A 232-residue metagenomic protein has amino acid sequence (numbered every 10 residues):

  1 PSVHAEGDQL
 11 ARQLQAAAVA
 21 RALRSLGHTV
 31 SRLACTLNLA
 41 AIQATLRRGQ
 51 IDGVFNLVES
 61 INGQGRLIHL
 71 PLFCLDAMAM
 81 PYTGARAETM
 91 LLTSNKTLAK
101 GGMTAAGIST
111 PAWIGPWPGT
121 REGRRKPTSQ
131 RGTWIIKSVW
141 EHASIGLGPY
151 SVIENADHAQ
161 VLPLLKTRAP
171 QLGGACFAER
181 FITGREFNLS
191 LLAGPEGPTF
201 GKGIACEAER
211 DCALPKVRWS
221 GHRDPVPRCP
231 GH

Functional and structural regions predicted by a protein language model:
P1, L72, G115-G119, Q130 (+1 more regions): Short, compositionally biased segments
P1-P81, A87-E88, T93-S94, L98 (+1 more regions): ATP-binding N-terminal substructure of ATP-dependent carboxylate-amine bond-forming enzymes
Q13, R47-Q50, M90-F177, T183-R185: Active-site nucleotide/adenylate-binding loops and adjacent lid/helix of ATP-dependent enzymes
A22-H28, E141-S144, R218-V226: Short, basic/glycine-rich phosphate-binding loops at helix/coil junctions that contact nucleotide phosphates
V30, P81-Y82, T110, W134: Hydrophobic beta-strand scaffold residues
L33-C35, A85, P116, E179-F181 (+1 more regions): Conserved beta-strand termini and adjacent loop/short-helix elements that scaffold enzyme active sites in alpha/beta
V54, Y82, W113, I136 (+2 more regions): Generic preference for hydrophobic
D157-H232: Phosphate-binding site of ATP-dependent enzymes
